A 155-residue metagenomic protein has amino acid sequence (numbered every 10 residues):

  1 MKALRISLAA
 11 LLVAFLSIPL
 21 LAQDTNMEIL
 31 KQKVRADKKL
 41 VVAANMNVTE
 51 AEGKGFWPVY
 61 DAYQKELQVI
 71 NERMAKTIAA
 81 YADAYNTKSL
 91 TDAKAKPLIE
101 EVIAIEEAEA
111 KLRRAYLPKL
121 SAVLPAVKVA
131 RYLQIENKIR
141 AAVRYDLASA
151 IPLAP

Functional and structural regions predicted by a protein language model:
M1-L11: Bacterial N-terminal signal peptides that target proteins for export
L4-R5, A36-D37, L112: Short hydrophobic/aromatic segments of transmembrane alpha-helices and their interfaces
S17, Q64-L67, R140-V143: A short hydrophobic/aromatic micro-motif that marks alpha-helical segments and, especially, helix-coil
I18-A22: Sec/Tat signal peptide C-region and signal peptidase I cleavage site
D24-L40: Short N-terminal segments immediately surrounding and downstream of signal-peptide cleavage
E28-I29, K33, N45, K96 (+1 more regions): Amphipathic, charged alpha-helical segments and their helix-to-coil junctions in extracytoplasmic/peripheral assemblies
V41-V123: Amphipathic alpha-helical segments
